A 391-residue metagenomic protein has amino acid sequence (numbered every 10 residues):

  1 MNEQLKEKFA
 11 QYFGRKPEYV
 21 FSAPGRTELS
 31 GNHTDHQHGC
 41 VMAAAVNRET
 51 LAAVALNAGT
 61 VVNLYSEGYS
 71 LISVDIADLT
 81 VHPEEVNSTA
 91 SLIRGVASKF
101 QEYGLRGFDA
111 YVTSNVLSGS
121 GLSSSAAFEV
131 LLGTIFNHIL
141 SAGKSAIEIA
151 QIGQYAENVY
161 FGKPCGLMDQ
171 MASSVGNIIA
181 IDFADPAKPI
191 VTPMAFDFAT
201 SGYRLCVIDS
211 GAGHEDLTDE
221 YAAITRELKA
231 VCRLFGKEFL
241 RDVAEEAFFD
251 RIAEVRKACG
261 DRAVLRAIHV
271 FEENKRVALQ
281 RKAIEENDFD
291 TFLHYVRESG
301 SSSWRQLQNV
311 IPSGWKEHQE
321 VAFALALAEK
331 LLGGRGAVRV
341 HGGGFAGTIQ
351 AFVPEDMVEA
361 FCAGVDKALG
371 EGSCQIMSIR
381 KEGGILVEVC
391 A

Functional and structural regions predicted by a protein language model:
M1-R26, L51-V86, A180-R339, A351-A391: C-terminal nucleotide
M1-V20, P24-C40, S73-D78, E85-T200 (+2 more regions): Gly/Ser-rich oxyanion-binding loop with an adjacent helix/lid that shapes the negatively charged ligand pocket
C40-A58, V175: Structural signature of FAD isoalloxazine-binding scaffolds in flavoprotein oxidoreductases
A45, T89, E317: Short, conserved glycine- and acidic-residue-centered signature motifs in active-site or ligand-binding loops
A346-G347: Active-site pocket scaffolds in enzymes
